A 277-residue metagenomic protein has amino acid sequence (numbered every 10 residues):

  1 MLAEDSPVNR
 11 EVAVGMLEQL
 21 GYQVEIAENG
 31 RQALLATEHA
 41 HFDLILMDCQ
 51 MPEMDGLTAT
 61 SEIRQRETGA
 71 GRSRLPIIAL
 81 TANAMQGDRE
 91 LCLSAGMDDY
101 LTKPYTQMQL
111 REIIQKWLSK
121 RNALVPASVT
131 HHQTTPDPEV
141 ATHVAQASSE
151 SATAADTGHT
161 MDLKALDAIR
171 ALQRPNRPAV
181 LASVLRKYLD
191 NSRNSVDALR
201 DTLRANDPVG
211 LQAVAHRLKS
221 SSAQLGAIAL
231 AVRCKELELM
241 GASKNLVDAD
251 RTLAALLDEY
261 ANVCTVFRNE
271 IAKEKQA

Functional and structural regions predicted by a protein language model:
M1-H159, D197, R204, C264 (+1 more regions): C-terminal compact regulatory domains
T106-A277: Two-component system phosphorelay core
